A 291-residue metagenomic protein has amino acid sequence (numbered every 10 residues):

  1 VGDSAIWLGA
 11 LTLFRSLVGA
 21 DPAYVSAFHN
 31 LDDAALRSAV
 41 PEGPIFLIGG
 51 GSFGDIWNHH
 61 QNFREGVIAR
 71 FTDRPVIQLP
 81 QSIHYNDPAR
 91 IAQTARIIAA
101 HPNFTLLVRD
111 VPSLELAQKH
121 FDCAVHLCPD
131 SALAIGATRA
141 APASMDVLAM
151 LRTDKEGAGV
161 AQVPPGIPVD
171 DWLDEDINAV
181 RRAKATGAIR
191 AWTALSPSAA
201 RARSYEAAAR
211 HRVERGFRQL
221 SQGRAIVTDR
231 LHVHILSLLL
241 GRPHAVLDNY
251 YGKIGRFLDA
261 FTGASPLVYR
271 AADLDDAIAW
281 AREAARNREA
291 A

Functional and structural regions predicted by a protein language model:
V1-A291: Active-site anion-handling motifs in enzyme catalytic cores
